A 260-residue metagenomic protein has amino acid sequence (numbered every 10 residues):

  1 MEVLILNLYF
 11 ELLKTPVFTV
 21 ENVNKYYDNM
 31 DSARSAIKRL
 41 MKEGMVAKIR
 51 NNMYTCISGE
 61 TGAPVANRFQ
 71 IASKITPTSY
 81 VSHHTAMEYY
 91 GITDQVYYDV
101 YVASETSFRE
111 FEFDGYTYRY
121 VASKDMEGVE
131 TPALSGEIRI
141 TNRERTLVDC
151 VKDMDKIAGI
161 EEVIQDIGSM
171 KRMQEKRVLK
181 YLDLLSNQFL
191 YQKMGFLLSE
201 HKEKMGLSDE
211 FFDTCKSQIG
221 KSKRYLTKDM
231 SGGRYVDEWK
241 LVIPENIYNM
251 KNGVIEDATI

Functional and structural regions predicted by a protein language model:
M1-D31, E110, E127-E130, G136-R145 (+1 more regions): An N-terminal domain-start capping segment
M1-T78, D114, E175-S186, L190 (+1 more regions): Short beta-edge/loop segments at beta->alpha junctions of small alpha/beta modules that act as binding/recognition
A33, Q95-Y97, L207: Short, surface-exposed acidic
K42, E88, I92, D153-K156: Short, intrinsically disordered, mixed-charge
A72-I75, S82-T85, Y90, N246: Positively charged, aromatic-accented nucleic-acid-binding surfaces
S79-S82, R143: Catalytic-loop motifs flanking and including active-site residues across diverse enzymes
H83-S135: Exposed, interaction-prone assembly regions rather than primary DNA-binding/catalytic cores
T131-I260: Hydrophobic alpha-helical interaction segments
